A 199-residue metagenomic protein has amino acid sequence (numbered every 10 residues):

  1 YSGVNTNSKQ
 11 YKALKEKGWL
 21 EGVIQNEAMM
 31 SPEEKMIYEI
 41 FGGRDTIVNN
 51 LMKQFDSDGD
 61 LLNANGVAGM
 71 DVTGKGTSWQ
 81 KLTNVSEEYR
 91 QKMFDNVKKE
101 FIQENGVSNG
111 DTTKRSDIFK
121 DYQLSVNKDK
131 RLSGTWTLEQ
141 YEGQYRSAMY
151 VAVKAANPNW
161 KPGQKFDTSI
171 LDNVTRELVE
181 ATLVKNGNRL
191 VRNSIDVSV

Functional and structural regions predicted by a protein language model:
Y1-V199: Type III/flagellar secretion export determinants
